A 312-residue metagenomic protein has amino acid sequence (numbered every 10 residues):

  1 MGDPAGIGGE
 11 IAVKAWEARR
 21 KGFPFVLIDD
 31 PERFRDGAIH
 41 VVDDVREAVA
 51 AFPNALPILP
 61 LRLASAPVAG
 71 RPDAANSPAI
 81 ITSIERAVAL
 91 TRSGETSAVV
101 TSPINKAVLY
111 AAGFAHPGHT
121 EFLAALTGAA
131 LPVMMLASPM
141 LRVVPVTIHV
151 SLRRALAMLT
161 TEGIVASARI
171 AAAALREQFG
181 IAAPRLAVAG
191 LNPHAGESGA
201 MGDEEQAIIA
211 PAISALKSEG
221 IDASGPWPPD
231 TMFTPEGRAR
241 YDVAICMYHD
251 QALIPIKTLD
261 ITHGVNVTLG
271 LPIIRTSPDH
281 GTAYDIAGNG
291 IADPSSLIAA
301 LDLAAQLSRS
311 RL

Functional and structural regions predicted by a protein language model:
M1-H119, M158, E162-M247, Q251-I274 (+2 more regions): Contiguous, glycine/small-aliphatic-enriched amphipathic segments in soluble metabolic enzymes
F23, L27, E32, P117-V144: A phosphate-binding glycine/aspartate-rich beta-alpha loop in the early core of alpha/beta enzymes
L126-L141, L269-D285: Short, flexible loop segments at boundaries between secondary-structure elements
L136-A166: Ligand-binding beta-strand-loop-alpha-helix segment within the catalytic cores of soluble metabolic enzymes
